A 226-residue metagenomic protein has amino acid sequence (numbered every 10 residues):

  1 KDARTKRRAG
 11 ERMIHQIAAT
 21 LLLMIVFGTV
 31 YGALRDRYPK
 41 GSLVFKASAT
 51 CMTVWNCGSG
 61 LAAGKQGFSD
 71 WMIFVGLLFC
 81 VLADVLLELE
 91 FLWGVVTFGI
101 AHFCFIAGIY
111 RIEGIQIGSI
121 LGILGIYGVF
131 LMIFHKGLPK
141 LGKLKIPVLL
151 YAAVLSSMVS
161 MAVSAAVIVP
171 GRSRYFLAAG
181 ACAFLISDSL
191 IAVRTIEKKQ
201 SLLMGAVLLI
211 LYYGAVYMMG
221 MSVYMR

Functional and structural regions predicted by a protein language model:
K1-R12: Short, Lys/Arg-enriched N-terminal segments with co-localized hydrophobic residues within the first ~10-30 amino acids
M13-R226: Polytopic alpha-helical membrane-helix bundles and their juxtamembrane interface segments in multi-pass membrane
